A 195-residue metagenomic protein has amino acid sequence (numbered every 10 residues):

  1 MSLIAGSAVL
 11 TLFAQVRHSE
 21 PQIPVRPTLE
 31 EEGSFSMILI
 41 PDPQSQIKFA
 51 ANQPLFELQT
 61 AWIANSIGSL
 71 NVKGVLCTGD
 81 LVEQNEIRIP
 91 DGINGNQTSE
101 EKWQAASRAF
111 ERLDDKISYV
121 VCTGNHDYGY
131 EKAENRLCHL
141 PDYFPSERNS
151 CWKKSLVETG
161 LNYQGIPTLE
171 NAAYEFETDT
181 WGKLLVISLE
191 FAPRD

Functional and structural regions predicted by a protein language model:
M1-T11: Bacterial N-terminal signal peptides
I4-A5, E32, K73, T159 (+1 more regions): Feature targets compositionally biased, intrinsically disordered low-complexity regions with long contiguous runs
L12-T98: N-terminal active-site segment of His-dependent metallophosphoesterases
P21, I87-R194: Extended active-site neighborhood of metal-dependent phosphoesterases/phosphodiesterases
